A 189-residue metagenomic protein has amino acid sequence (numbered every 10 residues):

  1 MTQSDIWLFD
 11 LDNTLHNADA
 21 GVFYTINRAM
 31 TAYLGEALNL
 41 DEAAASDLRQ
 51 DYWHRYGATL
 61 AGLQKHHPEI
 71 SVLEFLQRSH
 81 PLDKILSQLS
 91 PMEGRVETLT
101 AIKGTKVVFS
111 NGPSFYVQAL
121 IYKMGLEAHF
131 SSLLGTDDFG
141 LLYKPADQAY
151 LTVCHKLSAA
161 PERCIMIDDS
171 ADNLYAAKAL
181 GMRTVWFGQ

Functional and structural regions predicted by a protein language model:
M1-T2, I102-G104, K156-R163: Glycine-rich phosphate-binding loop signature in dinucleotide/nucleotide-binding domains
T2-E93, F115: N-terminal helical cap/lid subdomain that shapes the substrate entry/recognition surface in HAD-like hydrolases
N17, V108-S110, W186: Hydrophobic residues in well-ordered beta-strands that form the structural core
V72, A128-L134, G181-Q189: Short hydrophobic/aromatic-enriched beta-strand-loop microsegments
E74-S87, V96-M124, F130-T136: Substrate-recognition element of Asp-dependent hydrolases with the DxDx(T/V) motif
F109, M166-I167: Conserved SAM-binding loop
S114-I165, A171, Y175: Substrate-recognition "cap/lid" segment bordering the active-site pocket of phosphatases
